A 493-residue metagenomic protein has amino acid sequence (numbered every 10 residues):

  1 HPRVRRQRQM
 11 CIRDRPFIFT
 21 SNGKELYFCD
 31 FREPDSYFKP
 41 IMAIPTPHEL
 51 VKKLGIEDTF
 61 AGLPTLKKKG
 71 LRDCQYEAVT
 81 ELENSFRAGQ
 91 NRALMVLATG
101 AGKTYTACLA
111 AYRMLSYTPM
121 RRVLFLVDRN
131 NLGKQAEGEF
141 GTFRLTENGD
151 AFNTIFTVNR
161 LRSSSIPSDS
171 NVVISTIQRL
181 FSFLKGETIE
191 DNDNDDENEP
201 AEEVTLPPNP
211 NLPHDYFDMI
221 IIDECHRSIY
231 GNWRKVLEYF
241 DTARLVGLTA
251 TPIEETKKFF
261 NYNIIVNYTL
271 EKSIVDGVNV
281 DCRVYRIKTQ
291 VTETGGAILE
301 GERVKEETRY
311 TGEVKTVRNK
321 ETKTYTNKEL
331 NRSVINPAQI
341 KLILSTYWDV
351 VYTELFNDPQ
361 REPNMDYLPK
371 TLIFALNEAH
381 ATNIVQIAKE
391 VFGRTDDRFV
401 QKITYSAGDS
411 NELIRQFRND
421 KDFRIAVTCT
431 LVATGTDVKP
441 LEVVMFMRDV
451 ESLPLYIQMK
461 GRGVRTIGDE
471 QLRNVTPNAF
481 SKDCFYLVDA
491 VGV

Functional and structural regions predicted by a protein language model:
H1-R8, I12: Single conserved hydrophobic/aromatic residue that forms the stacking wall/gate of nucleotide- or nucleobase-binding
R13-G62, N478-A479, C484: Mixed-charge intrinsically disordered linker/loop segments at interdomain junctions
T20, V173-T176, R244-T249, A426: Structural recognition of the conserved hydrophobic beta-strand(s) that form the central parallel beta-sheet of P-loop
K24-Y27, N130-L132, Q178-S182, H226-R227 (+8 more regions): Conserved nucleotide-binding/hydrolysis micro-motifs of P-loop NTPases
P34-D35, I44-G55, L63-L237, T242 (+5 more regions): SF2 helicase/translocase NTPase motor core, specifically the RecA-like lobe 1 inter-motif segment between Walker
N171, N211, T322-A426: Conserved C-terminal RecA-like helicase domain
F181, M219, V400-V493: Conserved RecA-like P-loop NTPase helicase motor core
K257-L368: Interdomain helical connector at the RecA1-RecA2 junction of SF1/SF2 helicase-like NTPases
